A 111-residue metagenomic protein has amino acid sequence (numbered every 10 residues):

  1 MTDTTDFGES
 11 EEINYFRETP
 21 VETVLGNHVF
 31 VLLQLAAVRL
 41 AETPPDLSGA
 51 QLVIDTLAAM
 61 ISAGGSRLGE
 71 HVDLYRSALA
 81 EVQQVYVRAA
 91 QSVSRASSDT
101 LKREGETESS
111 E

Functional and structural regions predicted by a protein language model:
M1-D55, E70, L74-E111: N-terminal intrinsically disordered, cationic/polar leader segments that include organellar targeting peptides
T56, A63: Single-stranded nucleic acid-binding surfaces, predominantly the OB-fold ssDNA-binding core
